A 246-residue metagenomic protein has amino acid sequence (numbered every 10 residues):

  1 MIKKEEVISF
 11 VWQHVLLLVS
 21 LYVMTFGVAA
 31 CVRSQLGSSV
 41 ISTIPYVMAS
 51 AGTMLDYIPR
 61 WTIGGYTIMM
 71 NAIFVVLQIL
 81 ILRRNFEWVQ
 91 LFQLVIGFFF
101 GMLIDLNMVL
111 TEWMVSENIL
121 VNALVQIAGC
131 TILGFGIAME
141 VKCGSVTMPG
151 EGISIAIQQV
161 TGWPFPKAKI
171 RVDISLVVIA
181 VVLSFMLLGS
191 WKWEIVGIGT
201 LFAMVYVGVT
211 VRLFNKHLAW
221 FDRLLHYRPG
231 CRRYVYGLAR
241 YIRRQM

Functional and structural regions predicted by a protein language model:
I2-M246: Core subunits and conserved enzymes of cellular information-processing and envelope-translocation systems across
